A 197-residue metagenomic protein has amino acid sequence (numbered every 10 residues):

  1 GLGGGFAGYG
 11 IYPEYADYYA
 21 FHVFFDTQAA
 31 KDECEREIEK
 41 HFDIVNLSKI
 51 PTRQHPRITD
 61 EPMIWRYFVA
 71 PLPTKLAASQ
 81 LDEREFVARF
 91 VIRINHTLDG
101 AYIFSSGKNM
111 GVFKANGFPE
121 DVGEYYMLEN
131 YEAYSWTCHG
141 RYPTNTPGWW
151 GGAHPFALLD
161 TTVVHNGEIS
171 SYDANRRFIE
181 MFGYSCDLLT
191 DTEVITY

Functional and structural regions predicted by a protein language model:
G1-Y197: Conserved short alpha-helical segments that host acidic/polar catalytic motifs at enzyme active sites
